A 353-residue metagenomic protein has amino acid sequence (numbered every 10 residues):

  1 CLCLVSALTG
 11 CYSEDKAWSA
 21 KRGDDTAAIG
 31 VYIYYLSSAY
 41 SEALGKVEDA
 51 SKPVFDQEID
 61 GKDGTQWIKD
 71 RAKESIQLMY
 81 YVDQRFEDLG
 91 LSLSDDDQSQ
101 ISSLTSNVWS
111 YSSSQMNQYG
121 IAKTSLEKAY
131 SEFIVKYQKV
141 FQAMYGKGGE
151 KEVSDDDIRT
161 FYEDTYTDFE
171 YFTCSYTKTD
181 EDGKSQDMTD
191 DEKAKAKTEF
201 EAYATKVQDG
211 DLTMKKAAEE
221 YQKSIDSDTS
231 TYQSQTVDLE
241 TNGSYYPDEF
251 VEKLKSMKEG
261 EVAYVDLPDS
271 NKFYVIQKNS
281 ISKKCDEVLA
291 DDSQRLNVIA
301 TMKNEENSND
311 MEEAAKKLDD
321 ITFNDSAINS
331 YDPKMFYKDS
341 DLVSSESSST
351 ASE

Functional and structural regions predicted by a protein language model:
C1-C3: Sec-dependent N-terminal signal peptides
S6-G10: C-terminal motif of bacterial Sec signal peptides marking the signal peptidase cleavage site
S13-D15, Q118-K195, Y245-E353: PPIase-associated folding chaperone regions across multiple families
S13-K123: N-terminal targeting/tethering segments
A17-G23, K62-K73, V82-S92, A122-E127 (+5 more regions): Second-shell loop/turn segments in exported
G30, Y34, D70, E74 (+10 more regions): Solvent-exposed, polar/charged alpha-helical surfaces in well-ordered, non-transmembrane soluble domains, broadly
L36, A43, I76, Y80 (+11 more regions): Sec/Tat-exported extracytoplasmic proteins
T198-D248: Peptidyl-prolyl cis-trans isomerase
